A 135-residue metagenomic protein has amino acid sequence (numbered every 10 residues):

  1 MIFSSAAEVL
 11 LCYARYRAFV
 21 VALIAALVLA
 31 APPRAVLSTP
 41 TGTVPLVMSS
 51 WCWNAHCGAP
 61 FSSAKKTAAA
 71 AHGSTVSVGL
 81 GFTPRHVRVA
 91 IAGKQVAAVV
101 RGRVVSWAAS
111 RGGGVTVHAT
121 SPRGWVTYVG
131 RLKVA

Functional and structural regions predicted by a protein language model:
M1-A14: N-terminal secretory signal peptides that target proteins for export/translocation
V21-V28: Bacterial N-terminal signal peptides
A31-K66: Transition segment at domain starts
C52-Q95: Mature extracytoplasmic domains of secretory-pathway proteins
V96-R101: Short beta-strand segments within Ig-like beta-sandwich modules, predominantly Fibronectin type-III
S106-G113: Surface-exposed, short loops/turns at beta-strand junctions within beta-sandwich domains
W125-A135: Edge beta-strands of extracellular beta-sandwich domains
